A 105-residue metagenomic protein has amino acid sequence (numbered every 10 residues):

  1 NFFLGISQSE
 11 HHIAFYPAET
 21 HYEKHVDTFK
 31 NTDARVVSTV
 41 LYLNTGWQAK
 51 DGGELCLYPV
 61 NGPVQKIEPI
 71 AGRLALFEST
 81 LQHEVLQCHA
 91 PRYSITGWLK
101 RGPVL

Functional and structural regions predicted by a protein language model:
N1-L74, T80-L105: Fe(II)/2-oxoglutarate oxygenase catalytic core
